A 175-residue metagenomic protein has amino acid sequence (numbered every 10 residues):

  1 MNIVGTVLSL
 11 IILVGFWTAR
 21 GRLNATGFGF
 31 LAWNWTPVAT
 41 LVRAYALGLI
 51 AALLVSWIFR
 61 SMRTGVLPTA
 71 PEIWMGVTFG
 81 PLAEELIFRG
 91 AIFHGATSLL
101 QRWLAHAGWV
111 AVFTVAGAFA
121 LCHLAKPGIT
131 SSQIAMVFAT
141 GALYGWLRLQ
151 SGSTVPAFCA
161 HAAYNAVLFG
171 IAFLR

Functional and structural regions predicted by a protein language model:
M1-R20, T40, P71: Alpha-helical transmembrane segments in multi-pass membrane proteins
M1-V4, W33-A39, L104-H106: Interfacial loop-to-helix junctions that mark the boundaries of transmembrane helices in multi-pass membrane
G5-L8, Y45, V115: Hydrophobic alpha-helical transmembrane segments of polytopic
A25-A32, I58-P68: Membrane-interface helix termini and inter-helical loops of multi-pass transporters
A25-W35, G95-L100: Membrane-interfacial, low-structure loops and terminal tails that flank and connect transmembrane helices in multi-pass
P37-A46, T69-I73, V77: Loop-to-transmembrane-helix transition segments
A44-S56: A generic, lipid-embedded transmembrane alpha helix
L53, W57, V66-R175: Transmembrane helix-loop-helix hairpins at the membrane interface of multi-pass integral membrane proteins
